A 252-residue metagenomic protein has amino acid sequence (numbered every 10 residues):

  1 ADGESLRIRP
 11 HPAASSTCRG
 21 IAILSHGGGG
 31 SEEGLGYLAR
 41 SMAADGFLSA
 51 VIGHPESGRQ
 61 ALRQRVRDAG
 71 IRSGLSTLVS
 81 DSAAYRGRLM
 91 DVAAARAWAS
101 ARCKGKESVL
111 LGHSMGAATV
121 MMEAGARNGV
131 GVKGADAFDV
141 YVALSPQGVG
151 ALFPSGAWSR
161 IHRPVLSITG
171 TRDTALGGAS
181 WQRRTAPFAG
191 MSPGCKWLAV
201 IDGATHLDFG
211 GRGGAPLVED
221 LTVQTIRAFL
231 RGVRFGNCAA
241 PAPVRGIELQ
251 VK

Functional and structural regions predicted by a protein language model:
D2-G105: Serine-hydrolase catalytic machinery in alpha/beta-hydrolase-like enzymes
L24-G28, S114, P146, G170: Glycine-rich His-Gly loop
S31-G34, R59, V149-P154, A175-G178 (+1 more regions): Extracytoplasmic/secreted cell-surface and envelope-processing proteins
V51, G112, S167-T169: Hydrophobic residues in well-ordered beta-strands that form the structural core
V79-A83, L152-F153, F209-E219: Active-site rim elements
A93-R160: Primarily recognizes the serine-hydrolase "nucleophile elbow" in alpha/beta-hydrolase and SGNH/GDSL folds
K133-G203: The feature captures the conserved acid-bearing segment of alpha/beta-hydrolase catalytic domains
G203-A204, G210-K252: Alpha/beta-hydrolase-fold serine-hydrolase catalytic core, especially in secreted/extracellular enzymes
